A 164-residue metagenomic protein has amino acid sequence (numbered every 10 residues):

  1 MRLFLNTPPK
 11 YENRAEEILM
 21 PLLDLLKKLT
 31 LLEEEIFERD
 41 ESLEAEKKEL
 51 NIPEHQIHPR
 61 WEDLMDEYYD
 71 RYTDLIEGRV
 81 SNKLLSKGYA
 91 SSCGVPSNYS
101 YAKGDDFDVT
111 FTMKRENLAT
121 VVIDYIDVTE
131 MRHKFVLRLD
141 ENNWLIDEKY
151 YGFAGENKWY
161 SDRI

Functional and structural regions predicted by a protein language model:
M1-N13, E44-A45: Eukaryotic intrinsically disordered, low-complexity regulatory linkers and tails enriched in Ser/Thr/Pro
N6, P53-V128: Surface-exposed, charged secondary-structure patches
P8-I36: Short, aromatic-enriched amphipathic alpha-helices that serve as compact interaction elements
M20, D24-K27, L31, D63 (+3 more regions): Charged/polar, solvent-exposed surface patches and flexible loops
E38-P53: Short, glycine/small-hydrophobic-rich surface segments
T110-K134, L139-D140, E148-I164: Low-complexity, intrinsically disordered terminal/linker segments enriched in charged and Gly/Pro repeats
